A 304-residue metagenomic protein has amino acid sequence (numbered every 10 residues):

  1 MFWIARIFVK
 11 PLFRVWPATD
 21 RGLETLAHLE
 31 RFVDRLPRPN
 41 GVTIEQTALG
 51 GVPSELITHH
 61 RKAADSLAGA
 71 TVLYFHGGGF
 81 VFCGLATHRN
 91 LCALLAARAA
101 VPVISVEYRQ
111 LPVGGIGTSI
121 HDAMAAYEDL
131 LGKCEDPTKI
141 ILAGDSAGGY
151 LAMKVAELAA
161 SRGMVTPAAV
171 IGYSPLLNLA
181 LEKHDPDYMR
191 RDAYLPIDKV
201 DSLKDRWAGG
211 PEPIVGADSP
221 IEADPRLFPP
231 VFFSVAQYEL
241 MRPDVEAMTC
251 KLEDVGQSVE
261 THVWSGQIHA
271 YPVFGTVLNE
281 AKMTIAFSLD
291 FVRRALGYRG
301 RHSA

Functional and structural regions predicted by a protein language model:
M1-K62, G297-A304: A glycine/proline-hinged amphipathic helix-loop "lid/cap" segment that gates access to hydrophobic ligand pockets
G50-A304: Alpha/beta-hydrolase superfamily serine-hydrolase fold, recognizing
